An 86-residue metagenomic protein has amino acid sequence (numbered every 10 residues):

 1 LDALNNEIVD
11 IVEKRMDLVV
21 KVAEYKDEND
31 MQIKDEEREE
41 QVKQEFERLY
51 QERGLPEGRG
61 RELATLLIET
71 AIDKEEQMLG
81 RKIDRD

Functional and structural regions predicted by a protein language model:
L1-D86: Domain-level signature for soluble enzymes in the chorismate/prephenate branch of the shikimate pathway
